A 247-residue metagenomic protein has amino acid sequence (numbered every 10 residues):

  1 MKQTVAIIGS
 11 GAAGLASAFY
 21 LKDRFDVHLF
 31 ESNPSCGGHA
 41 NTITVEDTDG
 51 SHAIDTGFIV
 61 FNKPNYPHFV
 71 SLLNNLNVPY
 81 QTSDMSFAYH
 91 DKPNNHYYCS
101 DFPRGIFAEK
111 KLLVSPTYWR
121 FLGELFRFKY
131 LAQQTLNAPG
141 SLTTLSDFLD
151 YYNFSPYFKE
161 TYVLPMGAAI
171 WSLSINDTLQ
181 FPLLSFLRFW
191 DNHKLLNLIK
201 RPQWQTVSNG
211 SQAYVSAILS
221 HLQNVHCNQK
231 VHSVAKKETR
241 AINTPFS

Functional and structural regions predicted by a protein language model:
Q3-L29: N-terminal Rossmann-like FAD-binding beta1-loop-alpha1 element of flavoenzymes
G9, T82-D84, C227-Q229, A235: Short loop/edge segments at beta-strand edges and connector loops that shape dinucleotide/nucleotide cofactor-binding
K22-D26, L219-N224, P245: Short glycine/proline-enriched coil/turn segments at helix->beta-strand junctions
K22-E46: Glycine-rich FAD pyrophosphate-binding loop
I43-F69: N-terminal glycine-rich dinucleotide-binding loop that anchors FAD/FMN and/or NAD(P) in oxidoreductases
K63-R188: Mobile amphipathic helical/loop "lid" adjacent to a hydrophobic cofactor/ligand pocket
F186-V234: Helical element adjacent to the flavin cofactor pocket in flavoenzyme catalytic cores
K230-S247: Conserved beta-strand-loop-beta-strand element in the redox core of flavoprotein oxidoreductases
